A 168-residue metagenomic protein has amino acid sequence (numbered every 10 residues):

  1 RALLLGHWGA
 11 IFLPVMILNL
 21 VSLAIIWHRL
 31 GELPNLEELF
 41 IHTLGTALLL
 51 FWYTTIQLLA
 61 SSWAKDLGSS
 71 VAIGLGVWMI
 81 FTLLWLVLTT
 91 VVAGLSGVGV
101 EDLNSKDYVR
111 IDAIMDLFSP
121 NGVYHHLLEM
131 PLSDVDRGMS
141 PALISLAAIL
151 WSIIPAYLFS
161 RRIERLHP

Functional and structural regions predicted by a protein language model:
L5-G68: Secretory targeting signals
L18, S22-I26, Q57, T82-T89 (+1 more regions): Structural signal for membrane-spanning alpha-helices in multi-pass inner-membrane proteins, emphasizing helix cores
A47-T90, S96-E101: A structural motif at transmembrane helix-loop-helix junctions in multipass membrane proteins
M79, L83-I153, Y157: Terminal transmembrane helical anchor/hairpin motif
L158-P168: Membrane-interface capping segments at transmembrane-helix boundaries
